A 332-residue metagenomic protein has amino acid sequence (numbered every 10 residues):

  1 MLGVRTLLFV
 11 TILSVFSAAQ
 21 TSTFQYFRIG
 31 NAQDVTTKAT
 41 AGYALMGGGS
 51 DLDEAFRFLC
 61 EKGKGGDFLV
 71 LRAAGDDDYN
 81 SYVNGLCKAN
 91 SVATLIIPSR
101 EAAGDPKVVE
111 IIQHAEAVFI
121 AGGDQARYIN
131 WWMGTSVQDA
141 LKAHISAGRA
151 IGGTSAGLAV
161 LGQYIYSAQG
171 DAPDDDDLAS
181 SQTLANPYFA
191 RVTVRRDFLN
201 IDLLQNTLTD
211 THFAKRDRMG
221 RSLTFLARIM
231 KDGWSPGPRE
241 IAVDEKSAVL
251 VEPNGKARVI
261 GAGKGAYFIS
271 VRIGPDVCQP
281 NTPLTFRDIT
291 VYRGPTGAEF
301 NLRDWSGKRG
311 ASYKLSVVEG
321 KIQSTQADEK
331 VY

Functional and structural regions predicted by a protein language model:
R5-S17: Bacterial N-terminal signal peptides
Q20-G65, V83-L86, S167, A172-Y332: C-terminal and late-domain segments of enzyme folds
L45, A117-A121: Structural motif
D67-A74: Short internal beta-strands
G75-H114: Portal/gating segments that form or line small-molecule/metal binding sites
I111-H114, G134-G148: Catalytic-core regions built around general acid/base machinery
A121-G122, I145-I165: Catalytic nucleophile loop
Q125-T135: Glycine/threonine-rich flexible loop motifs
